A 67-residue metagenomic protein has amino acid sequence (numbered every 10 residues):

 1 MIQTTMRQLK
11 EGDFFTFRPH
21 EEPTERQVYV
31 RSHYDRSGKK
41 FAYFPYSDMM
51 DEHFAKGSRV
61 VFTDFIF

Functional and structural regions predicted by a protein language model:
M1-K10: Mixed-charge, Lys/Arg-rich low-complexity intrinsically disordered regions
K10-D13, S58: Surface-exposed loop/turn positions
G12-F17, G38: A broad helix-preferring feature
T24-R36: Short beta-strand-centered aromatic/proline hotspots
S37-S47: Short, solvent-exposed secondary-structure boundary/capping segments
M49-F67: Intrinsically disordered, low-complexity, charged/polar segments
